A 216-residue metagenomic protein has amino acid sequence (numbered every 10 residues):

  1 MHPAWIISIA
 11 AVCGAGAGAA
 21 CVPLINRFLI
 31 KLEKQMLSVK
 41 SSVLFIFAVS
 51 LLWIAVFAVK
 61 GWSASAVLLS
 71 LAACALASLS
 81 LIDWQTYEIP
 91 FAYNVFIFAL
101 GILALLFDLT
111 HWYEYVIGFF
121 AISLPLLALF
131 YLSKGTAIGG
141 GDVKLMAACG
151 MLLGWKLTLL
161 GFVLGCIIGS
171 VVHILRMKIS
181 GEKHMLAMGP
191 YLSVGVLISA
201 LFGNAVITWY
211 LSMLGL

Functional and structural regions predicted by a protein language model:
M1-L216: A membrane-topology feature that recognizes alpha-helical transmembrane segments and their immediate juxtamembrane
